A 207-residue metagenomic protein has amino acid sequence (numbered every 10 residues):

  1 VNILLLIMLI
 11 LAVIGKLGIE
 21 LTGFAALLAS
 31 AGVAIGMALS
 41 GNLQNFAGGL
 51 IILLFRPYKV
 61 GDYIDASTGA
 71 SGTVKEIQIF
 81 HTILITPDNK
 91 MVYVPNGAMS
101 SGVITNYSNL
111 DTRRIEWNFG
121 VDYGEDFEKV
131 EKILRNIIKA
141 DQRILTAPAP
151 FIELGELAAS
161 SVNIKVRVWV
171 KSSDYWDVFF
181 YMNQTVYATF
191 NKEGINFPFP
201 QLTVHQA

Functional and structural regions predicted by a protein language model:
V1-L54, P87-T112: Membrane-contacting alpha-helices and adjoining membrane-interface segments in channel/transport-associated proteins
L6, P57, R113-R114, V162 (+1 more regions): N-terminal alpha-helical segment
V13, G18, L43, G61 (+7 more regions): Residue-level signature of catalytic and energy-coupling elements of molecular machines, predominantly ATP/GTP-dependent
L43, I115-F119, I164: Oligomerization/assembly interface segments of phage tail-like spikes and tubes
I51-T146: Soluble accessory domains appended to multi-pass membrane transport proteins
V121, E125, R135, L145-A207: Solvent-exposed, non-transmembrane regulatory segments of membrane-associated proteins
